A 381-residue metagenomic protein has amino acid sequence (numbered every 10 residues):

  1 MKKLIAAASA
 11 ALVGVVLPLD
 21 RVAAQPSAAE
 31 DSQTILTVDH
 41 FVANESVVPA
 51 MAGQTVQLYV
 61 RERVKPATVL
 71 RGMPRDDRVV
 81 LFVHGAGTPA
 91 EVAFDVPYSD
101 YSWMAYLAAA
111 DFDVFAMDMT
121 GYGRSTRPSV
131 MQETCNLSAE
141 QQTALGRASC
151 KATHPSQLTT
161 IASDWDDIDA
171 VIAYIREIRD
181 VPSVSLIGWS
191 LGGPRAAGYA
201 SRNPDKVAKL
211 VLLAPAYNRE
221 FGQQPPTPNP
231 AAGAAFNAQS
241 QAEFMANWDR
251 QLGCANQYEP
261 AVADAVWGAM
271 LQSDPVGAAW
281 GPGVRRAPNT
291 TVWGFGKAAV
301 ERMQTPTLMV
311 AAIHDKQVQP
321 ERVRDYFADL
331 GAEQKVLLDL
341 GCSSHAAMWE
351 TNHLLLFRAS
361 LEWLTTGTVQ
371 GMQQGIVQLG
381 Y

Functional and structural regions predicted by a protein language model:
S27-R75: N-terminal cap/lid segment of alpha/beta-hydrolase-fold proteins
A67-V69, M73-A116, P128: Short, surface-exposed "cap/lid" segments of acyl-processing enzymes
E91, M117-S156, H345: Glycine-rich "HGGG/HGxG" loop immediately N-terminal to the catalytic nucleophile of the alpha/beta-hydrolase
Q142-P155, W165-S183: Conserved acidic catalytic loop of the alpha/beta-hydrolase fold
I178, P182-S183, I187, L191-E220: Conserved hydrolase catalytic core segment
E220-V310: Alpha/beta-hydrolase
K316-R322: Conserved alpha/beta-hydrolase "acid-adjacent" motif
S343-L354: Catalytic histidine-centered segment of alpha/beta-hydrolase-like enzymes
